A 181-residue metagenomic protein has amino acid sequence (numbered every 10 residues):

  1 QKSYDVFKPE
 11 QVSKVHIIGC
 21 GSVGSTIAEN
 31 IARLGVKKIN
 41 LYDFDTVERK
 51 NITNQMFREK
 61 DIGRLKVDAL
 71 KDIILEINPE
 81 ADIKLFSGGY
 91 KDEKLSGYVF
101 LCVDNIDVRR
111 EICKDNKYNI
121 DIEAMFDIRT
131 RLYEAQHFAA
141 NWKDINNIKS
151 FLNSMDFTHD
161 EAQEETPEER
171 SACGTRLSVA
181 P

Functional and structural regions predicted by a protein language model:
Q1-P181: Adenine nucleotide-associated cytosolic modules
